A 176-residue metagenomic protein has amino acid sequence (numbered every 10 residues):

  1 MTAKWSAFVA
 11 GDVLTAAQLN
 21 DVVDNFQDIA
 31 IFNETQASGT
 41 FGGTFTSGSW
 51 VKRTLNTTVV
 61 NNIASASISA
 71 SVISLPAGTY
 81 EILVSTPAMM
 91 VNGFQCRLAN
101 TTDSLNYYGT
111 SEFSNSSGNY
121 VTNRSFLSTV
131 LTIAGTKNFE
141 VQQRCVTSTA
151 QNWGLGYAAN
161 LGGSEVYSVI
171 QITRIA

Functional and structural regions predicted by a protein language model:
M1-T2: Sec-dependent, cleavable N-terminal signal peptides
A7, G11-A176: Extracellular jelly-roll beta-sandwich "head" domains, especially the C-terminal globular C1q domain
